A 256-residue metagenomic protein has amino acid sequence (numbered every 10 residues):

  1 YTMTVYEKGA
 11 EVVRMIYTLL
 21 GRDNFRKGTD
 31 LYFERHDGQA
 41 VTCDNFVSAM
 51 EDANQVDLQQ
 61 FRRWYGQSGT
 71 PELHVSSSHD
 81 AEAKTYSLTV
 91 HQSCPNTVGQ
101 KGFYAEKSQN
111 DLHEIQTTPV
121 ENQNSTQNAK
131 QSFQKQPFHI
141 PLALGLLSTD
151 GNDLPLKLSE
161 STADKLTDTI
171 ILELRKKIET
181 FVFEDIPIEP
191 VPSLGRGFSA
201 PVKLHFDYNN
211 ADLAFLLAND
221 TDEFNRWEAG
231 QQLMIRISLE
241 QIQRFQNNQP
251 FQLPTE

Functional and structural regions predicted by a protein language model:
Y1-E11, M15: Acidic/His/Gly-enriched intrinsically disordered linker/tail segments that often contain short helix/coil "MoRF-like"
G9, D23, E34-E106, T118 (+1 more regions): Non-catalytic accessory/interaction domains
V12-M15, G28, D212: Short, hydrophobic/aromatic alpha-helical segments in well-folded domains
Y17-L19: Acidic, glycine-rich low-complexity/disordered segments
R22-T29: Short, well-structured active-site flanking segments
Q109-D111, Q116: N-terminal polybasic/positive-inside topogenic patches
